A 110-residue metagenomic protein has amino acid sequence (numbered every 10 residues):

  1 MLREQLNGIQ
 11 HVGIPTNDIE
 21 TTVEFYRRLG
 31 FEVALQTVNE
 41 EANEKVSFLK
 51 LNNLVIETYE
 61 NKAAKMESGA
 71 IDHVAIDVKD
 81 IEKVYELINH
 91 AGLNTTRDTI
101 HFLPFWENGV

Functional and structural regions predicted by a protein language model:
M1, N61-A63: Short beta-strand/turn micro-motifs at beta-sheet edges
M1-R3, Q36, S47, Y85-V110: Vicinal oxygen chelate
E4-L6, I14-V55: Core segments of cupin and vicinal oxygen chelate
G8-D18, S47, K65-A91: Vicinal oxygen chelate
E24, E57, K83, I100-L103: Intrinsically disordered, low-complexity segments enriched in small/polar residues
E40-E41, K65-E67, P104: Short glycine/serine/proline-enriched coil/turn segments at secondary-structure junctions
E44, E57-E60, E107: Acidic-residue sensor for enzyme active/binding pockets
L54-T58, M66: Conserved segment of winged-helix/HTH DNA-binding domains
